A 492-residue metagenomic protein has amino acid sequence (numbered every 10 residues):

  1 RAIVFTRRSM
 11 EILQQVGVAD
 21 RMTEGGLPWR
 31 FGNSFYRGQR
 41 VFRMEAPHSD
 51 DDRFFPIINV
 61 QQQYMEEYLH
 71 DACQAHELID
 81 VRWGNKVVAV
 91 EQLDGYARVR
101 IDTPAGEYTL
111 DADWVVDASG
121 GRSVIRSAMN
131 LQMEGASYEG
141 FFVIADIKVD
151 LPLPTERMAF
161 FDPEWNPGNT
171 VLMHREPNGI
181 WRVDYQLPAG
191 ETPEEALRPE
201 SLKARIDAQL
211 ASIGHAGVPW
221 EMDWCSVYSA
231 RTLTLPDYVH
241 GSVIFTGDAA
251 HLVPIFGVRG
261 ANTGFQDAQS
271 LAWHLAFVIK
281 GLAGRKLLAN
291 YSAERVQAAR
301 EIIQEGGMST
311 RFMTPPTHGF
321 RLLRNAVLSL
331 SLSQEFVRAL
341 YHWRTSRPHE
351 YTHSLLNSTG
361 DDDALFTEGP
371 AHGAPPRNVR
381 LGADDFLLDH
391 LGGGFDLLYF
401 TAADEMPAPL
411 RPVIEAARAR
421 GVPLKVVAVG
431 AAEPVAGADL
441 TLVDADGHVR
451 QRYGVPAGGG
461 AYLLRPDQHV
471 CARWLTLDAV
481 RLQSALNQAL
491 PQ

Functional and structural regions predicted by a protein language model:
R1-Q74, H174: Active-site-adjacent segment of FAD-dependent monooxygenases/related oxidoreductases
Q14, Y36-Q39, D50-D51, E67 (+3 more regions): Helical substrate-recognition/capping region of FAD-dependent monooxygenase/halogenase enzymes
E24, R40, H70-D71, W114 (+1 more regions): Conserved FAD-binding catalytic core of PHBH/FMO-like flavoproteins
R30, G241, G458-G460: Short loop/turn microsegments at loop-to-beta-strand junctions
W83-A97: A conserved short coil-to-beta-strand element within the FAD-binding core of flavoproteins
A105-W114: Core beta-strand elements of the Rossmann-like FAD/NAD(P) dinucleotide-binding domain in flavoenzyme oxidoreductases
P177, A196-T263, A283, E305 (+1 more regions): FAD/FMN-dependent oxidoreductases across multiple families
F256-N262, Q269, L288, A298-I302: Catalytic cores of eukaryotic secretory-pathway lumenal/extracellular enzymes that build and remodel glycoconjugates
